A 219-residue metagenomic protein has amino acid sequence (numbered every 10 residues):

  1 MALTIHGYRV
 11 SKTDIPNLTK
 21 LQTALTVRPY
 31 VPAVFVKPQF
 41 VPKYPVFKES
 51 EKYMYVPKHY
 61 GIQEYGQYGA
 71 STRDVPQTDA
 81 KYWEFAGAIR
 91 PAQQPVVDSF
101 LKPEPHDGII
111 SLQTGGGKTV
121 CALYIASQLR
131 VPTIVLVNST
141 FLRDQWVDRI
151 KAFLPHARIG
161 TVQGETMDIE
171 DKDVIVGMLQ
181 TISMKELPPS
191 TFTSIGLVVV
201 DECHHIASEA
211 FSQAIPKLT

Functional and structural regions predicted by a protein language model:
M1-A33: Short Lys/Arg-enriched alpha/beta "domain-start" segment
A24-V75: Interdomain "pre-motor" coupling segment immediately N-terminal to P-loop NTPase/helicase cores
K43, G69-S111: Conserved pre-motif I regulatory segment
P103-L129, I134-L136: Walker A/P-loop
I110, V135, I175-G177, S190 (+1 more regions): Hydrophobic positions in the central parallel beta-sheet of the AAA+
F141-T166: Conserved helix-turn-beta segment of the N-terminal RecA-like "Helicase ATP-binding" lobe in SF1/SF2 helicases
E165-I175: Conserved motor-coupling elements within RecA-like helicase/translocase cores
Q180-T181, P188-T219: SF2 helicase catalytic motif II
